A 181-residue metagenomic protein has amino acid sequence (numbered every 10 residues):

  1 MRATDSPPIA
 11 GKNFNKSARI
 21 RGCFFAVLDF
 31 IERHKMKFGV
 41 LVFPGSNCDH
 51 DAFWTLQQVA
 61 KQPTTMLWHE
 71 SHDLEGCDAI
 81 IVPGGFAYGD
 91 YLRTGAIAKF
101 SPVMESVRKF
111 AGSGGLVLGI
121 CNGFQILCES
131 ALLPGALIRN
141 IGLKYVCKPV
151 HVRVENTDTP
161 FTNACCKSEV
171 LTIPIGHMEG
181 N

Functional and structural regions predicted by a protein language model:
M1-K12, R19-R21: Short, low-complexity, charge-dense intrinsically disordered segments
T4, T55, T64-T65, T94 (+2 more regions): Residue-identity detector for threonine
K16-A18, G22-G119, C128-P134, I138-V146 (+1 more regions): N-terminal beta1-alpha1 cap of cysteine-dependent amidohydrolase-like domains
A87, G123-Q125, E179: Catalytic metal-binding/acid-base residues of hydrolase active sites
L132-N181: Pocket-forming structural segment of enzyme catalytic cores
